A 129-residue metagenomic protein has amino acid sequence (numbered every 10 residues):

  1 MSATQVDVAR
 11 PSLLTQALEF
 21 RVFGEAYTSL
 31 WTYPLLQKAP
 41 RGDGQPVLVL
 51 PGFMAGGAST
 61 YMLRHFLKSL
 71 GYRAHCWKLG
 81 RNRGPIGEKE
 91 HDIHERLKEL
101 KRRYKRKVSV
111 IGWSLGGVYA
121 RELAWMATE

Functional and structural regions predicted by a protein language model:
M1-L48, A55-H65, S69-L70, H75 (+1 more regions): Flexible, membrane-associating and regulatory peripheral segments of lipid-active enzymes
Q45-A58, M62, F66-R81, I86-E129: Serine-dependent carboxylesterase/thioesterase catalytic core of lipase-like alpha/beta-hydrolase/SGNH enzymes
